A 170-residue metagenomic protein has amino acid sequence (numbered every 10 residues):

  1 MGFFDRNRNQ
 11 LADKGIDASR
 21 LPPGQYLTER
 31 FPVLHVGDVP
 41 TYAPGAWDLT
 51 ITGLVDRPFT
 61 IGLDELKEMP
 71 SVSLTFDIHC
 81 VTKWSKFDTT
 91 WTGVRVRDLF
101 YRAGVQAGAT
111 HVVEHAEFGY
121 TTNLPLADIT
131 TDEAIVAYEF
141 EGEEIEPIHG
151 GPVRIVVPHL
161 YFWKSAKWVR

Functional and structural regions predicted by a protein language model:
G2-R170: Structured, non-membrane catalytic/scaffold regions adjacent to prosthetic-group chemistry
